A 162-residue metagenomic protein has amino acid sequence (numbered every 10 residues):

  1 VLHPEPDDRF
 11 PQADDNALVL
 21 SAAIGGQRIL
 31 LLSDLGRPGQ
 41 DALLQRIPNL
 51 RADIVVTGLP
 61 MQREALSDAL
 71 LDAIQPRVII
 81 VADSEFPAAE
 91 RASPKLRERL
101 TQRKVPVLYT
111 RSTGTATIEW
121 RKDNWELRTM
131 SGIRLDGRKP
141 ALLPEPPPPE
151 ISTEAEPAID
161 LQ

Functional and structural regions predicted by a protein language model:
V1-I54, Q62, S112-Q162: Core dinuclear metal-dependent hydrolase active-site scaffold
A42-T117: Cap/insert and terminal regions of metallo-dependent hydrolase folds
